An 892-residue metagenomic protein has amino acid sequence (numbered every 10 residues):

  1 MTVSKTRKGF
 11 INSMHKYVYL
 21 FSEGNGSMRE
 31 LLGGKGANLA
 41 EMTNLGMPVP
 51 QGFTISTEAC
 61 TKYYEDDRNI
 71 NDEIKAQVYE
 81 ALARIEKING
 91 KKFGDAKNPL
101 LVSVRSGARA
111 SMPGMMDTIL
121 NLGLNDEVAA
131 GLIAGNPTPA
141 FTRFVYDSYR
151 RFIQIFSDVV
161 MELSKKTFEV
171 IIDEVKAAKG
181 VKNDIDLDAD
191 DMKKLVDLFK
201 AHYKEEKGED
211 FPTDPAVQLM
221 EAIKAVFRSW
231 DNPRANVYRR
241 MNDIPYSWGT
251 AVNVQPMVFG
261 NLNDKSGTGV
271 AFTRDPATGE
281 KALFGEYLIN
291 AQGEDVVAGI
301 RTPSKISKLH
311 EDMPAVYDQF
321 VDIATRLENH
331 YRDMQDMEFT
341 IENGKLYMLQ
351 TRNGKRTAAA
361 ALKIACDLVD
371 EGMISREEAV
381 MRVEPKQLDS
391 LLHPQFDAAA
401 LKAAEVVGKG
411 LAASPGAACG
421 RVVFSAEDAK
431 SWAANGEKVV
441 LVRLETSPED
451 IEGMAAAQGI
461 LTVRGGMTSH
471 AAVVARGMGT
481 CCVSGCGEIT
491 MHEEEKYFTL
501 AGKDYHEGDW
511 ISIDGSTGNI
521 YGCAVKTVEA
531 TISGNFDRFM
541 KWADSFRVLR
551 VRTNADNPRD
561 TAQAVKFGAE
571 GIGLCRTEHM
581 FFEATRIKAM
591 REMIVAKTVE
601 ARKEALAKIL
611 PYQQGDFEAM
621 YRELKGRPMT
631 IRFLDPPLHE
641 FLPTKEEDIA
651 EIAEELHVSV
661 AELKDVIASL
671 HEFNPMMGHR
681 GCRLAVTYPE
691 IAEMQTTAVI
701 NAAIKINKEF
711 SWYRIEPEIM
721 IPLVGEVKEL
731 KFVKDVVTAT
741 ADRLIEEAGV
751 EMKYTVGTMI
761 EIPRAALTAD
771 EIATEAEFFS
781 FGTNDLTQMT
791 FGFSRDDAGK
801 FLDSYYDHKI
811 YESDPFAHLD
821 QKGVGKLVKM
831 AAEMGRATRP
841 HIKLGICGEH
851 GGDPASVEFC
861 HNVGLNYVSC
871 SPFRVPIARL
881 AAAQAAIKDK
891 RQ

Functional and structural regions predicted by a protein language model:
V3-A404, S431, E437-V440, S447-E452 (+11 more regions): Nucleotide/phosphate-binding sheet-loop regions of phosphoryl- and nucleotidyl-transfer enzymes
F53, V463-G465, S484-G487, C575 (+2 more regions): Short beta->alpha connector loops at strand-helix junctions that form conserved, small/polar/Pro-enriched
A83, K87-D95, F498-A501, K708 (+1 more regions): Short mixed-charge
R105, I532-G534, W542-Q892: Conserved alpha/beta-domain cores
N253, V423, V440-V442, L461 (+3 more regions): Structural motif
K345-Y347, L444-A455, G459, M467-V473 (+7 more regions): Glycine-rich phosphate/ribose-binding loops and adjacent secondary-structure elements that form binding surfaces
K409-E449, L500-R538: Extended, non-globular alpha-helical segments
